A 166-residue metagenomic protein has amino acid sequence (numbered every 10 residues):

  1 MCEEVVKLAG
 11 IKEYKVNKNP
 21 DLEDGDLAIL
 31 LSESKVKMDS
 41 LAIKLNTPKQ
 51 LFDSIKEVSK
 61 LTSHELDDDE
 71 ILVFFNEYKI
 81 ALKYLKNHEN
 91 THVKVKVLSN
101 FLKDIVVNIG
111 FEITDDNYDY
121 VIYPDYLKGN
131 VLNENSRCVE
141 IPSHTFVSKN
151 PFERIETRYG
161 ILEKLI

Functional and structural regions predicted by a protein language model:
C2-E3, I55: Generic structural marker for isolated residues within well-ordered, non-membrane alpha-helices of soluble domains
E3-P48, V73, E77-I166: Binding-cleft/active-site segments that stabilize strongly anionic ligands or cofactors
P48-F74: Ordered, amphipathic secondary-structure segments that act as subunit-interaction surfaces in large macromolecular
